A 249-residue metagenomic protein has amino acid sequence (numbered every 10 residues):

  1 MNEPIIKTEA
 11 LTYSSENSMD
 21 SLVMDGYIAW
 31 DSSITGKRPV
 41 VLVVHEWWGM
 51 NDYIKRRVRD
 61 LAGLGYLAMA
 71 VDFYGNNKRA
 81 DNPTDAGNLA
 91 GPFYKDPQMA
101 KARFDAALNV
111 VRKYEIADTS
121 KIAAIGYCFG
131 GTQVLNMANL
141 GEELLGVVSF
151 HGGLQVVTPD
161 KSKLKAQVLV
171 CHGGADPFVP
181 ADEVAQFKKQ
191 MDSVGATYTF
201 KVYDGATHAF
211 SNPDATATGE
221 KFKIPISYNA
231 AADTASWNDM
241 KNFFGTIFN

Functional and structural regions predicted by a protein language model:
A10-I116, P213-S227: Serine-hydrolase catalytic machinery in alpha/beta-hydrolase-like enzymes
R57, P180-Q190: Short alpha-helix in the alpha/beta-hydrolase fold that links the catalytic acid
F73-N77, G153, A206: Short beta-to-alpha linker loops that shape the active-site pocket of alpha/beta-hydrolase fold enzymes
F104-K165: Primarily recognizes the serine-hydrolase "nucleophile elbow" in alpha/beta-hydrolase and SGNH/GDSL folds
L164, V170-H172, D176: Short beta-strand/loop motif that positions the catalytic acidic residue of the alpha/beta-hydrolase fold
A175-V179, H208-A209: Acidic catalytic loop of the alpha/beta-hydrolase fold
V194-N249: C-terminal catalytic histidine-bearing segment of alpha/beta-hydrolase fold enzymes
